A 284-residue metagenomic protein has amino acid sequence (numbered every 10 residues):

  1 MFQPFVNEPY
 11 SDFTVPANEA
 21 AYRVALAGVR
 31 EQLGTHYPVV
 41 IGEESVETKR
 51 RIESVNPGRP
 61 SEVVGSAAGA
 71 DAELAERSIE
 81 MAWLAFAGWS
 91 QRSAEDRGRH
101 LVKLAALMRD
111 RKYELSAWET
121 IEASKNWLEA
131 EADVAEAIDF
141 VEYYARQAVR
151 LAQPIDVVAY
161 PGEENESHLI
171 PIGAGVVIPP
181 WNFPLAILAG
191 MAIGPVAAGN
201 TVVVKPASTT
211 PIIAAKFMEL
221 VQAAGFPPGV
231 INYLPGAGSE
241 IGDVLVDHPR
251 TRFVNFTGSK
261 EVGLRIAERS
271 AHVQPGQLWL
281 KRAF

Functional and structural regions predicted by a protein language model:
M1-R59, V63-V64: Hydrophobic face of amphipathic alpha-helices that form TPR/SEL1-like repeat modules and related alpha-solenoid
K49, V55-A152: Glycine-rich loop-to-alpha-helix module at the N-terminal edge of alpha/beta enzyme cores
V55-P57, W118, D133, Y144 (+8 more regions): Generic beta-strand/beta-sheet core signal
S90, D110, Q147-A152, A198 (+2 more regions): Secondary-structure transition/capping motifs at alpha-helix termini and the adjoining loop/turn into the next element
V141, A214-F217, L245, I266: Hydrophobic packing residues within well-ordered alpha-helices of enzyme cores
P154-P228: Conserved small-residue-rich beta-alpha loop and adjacent elements that most often cradle the phosphate/pyrophosphate
P161, L169, G173-I178, A223-F284: Conserved NAD(P)+-binding/catalytic subdomain of aldehyde/semialdehyde dehydrogenases
